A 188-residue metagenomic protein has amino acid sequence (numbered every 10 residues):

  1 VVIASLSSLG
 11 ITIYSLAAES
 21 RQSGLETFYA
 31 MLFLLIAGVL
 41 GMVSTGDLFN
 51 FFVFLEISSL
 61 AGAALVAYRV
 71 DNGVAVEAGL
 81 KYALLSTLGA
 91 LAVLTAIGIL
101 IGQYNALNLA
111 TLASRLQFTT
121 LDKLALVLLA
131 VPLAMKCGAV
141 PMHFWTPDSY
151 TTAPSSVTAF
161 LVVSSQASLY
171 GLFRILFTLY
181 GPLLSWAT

Functional and structural regions predicted by a protein language model:
V1-L40, G171: Hydrophobic alpha-helical transmembrane segments in multi-pass integral membrane proteins
V2-L9, I97, L126-L133: Hydrophobic cores of alpha-helical transmembrane segments in multi-pass inner/ER membrane proteins, independent
I3, K81-S86, V127, L161: Alpha-helical transmembrane segments of multi-pass inner-membrane proteins, especially transporters/permeases
L9-R21, A64-A78, K136-T151: C-terminal ends of transmembrane helices
L9-T12, L16-E19, S44-D47, I97-Y104 (+1 more regions): Transmembrane helix-loop junctions and nearby membrane-interface residues
I13, A37-G41, A64-L65, G98-I99 (+4 more regions): Alpha-helical transmembrane segments of multipass membrane proteins
T27-L124, M135: Alpha-helical multi-pass transmembrane bundles of energy-transducing inner-membrane proteins
A78, L124-A187: Short helix-boundary/re-entrant hairpin motifs in multi-pass inner-membrane proteins
